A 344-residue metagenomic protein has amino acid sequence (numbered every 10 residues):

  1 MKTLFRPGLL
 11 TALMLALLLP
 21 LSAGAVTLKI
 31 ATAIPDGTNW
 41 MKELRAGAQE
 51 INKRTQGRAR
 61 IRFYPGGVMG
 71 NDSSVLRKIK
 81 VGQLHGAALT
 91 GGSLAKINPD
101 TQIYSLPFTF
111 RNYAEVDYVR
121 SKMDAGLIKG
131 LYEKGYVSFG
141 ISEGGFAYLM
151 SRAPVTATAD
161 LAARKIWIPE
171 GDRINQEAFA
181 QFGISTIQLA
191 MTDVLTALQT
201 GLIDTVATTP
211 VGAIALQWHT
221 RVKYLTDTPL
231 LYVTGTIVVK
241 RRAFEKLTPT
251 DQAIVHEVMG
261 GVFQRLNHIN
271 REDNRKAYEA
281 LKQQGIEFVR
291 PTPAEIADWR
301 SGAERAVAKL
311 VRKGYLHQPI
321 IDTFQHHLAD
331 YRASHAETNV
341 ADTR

Functional and structural regions predicted by a protein language model:
M1-R6: N-terminal secretory signal peptides that target proteins for export/translocation
G8-P20: Bacterial N-terminal signal peptides
A25-E115, M123, L127, L131-R344: N-terminal secretory/targeting leader peptides
Y118: Multi-pass membrane catalytic core of lipid/isoprenoid biosynthesis enzymes
